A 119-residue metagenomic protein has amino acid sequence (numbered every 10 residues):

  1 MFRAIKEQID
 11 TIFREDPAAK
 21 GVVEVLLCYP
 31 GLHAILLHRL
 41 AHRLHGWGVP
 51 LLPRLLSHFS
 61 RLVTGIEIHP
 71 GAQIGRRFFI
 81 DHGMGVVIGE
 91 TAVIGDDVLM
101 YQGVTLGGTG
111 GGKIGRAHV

Functional and structural regions predicted by a protein language model:
M1-T64, A117: Terminal amphipathic alpha-helical/low-complexity segments used for targeting or macromolecular assembly
G46-R116: Flexible, glycine/small-residue-enriched loop-and-beta-strand segment within the central core of proteins
